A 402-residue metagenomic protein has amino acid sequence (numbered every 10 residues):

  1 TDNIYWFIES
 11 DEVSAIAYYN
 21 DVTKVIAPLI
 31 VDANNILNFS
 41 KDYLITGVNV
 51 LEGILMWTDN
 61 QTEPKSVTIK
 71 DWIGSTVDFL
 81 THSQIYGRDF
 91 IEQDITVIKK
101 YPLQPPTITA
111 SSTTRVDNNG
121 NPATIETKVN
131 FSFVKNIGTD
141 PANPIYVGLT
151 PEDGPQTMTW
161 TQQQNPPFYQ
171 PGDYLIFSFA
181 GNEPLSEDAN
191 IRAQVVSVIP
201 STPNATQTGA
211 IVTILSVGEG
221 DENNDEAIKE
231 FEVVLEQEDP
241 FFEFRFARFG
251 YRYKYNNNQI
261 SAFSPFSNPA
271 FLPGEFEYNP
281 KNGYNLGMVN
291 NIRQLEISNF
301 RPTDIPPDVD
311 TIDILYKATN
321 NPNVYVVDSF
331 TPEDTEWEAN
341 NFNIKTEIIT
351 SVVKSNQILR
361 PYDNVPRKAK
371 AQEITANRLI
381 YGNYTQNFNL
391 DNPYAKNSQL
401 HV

Functional and structural regions predicted by a protein language model:
T1-V402: Disordered, low-complexity "stalk" and linker segments at domain junctions of extracellular and cell-surface proteins
